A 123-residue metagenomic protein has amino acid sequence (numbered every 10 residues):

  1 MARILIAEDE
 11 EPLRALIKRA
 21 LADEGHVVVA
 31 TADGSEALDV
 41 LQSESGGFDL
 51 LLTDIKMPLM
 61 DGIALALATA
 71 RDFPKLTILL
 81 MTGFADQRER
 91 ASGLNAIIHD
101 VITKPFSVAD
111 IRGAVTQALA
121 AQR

Functional and structural regions predicted by a protein language model:
E8: Conserved acidic carboxylate
A15-D23: Charged docking surfaces used in two-component/phosphorelay signaling
G25-D33, V40: Short hydrophobic/Thr-rich beta-strand motif most characteristic of the beta2 strand and flanking loop of CheY-like
D33-E36, D61-L65: Acidic catalytic/metal-coordinating carboxylates
S45-L52: Active-site beta3 strand of CheY-like receiver
M57: Receiver (REC) domain active-site loop signature in two-component systems and cognate sites in sensor histidine kinases
A64, F84-I102, A109, G113: Alpha4 helix (beta4-alpha4-beta5 surface) of REC/receiver domains from two-component response regulators
